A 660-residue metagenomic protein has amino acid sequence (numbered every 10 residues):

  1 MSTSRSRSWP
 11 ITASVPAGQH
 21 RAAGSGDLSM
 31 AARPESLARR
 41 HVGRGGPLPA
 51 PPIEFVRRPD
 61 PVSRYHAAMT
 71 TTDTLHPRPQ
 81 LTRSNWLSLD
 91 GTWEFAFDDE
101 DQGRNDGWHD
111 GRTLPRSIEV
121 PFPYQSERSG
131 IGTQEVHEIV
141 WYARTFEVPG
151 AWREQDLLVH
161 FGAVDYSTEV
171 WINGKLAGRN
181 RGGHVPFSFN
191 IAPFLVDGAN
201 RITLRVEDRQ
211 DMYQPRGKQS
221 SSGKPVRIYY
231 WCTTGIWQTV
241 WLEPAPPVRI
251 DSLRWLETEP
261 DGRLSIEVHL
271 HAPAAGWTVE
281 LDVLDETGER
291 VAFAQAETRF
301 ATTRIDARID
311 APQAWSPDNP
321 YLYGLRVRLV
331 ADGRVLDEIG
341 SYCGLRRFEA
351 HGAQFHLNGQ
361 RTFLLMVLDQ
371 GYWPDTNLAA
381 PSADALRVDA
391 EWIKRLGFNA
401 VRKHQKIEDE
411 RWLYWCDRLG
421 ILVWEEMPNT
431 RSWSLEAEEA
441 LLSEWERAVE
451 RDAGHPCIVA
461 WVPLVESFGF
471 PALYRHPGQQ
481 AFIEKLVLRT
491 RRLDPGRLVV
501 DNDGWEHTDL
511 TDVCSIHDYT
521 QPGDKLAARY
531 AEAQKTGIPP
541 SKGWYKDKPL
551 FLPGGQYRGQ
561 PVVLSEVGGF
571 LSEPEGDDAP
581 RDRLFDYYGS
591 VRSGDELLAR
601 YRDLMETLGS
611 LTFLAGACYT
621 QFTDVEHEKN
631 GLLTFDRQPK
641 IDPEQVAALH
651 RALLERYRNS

Functional and structural regions predicted by a protein language model:
S2-S14: Low-acidity, Ser/Thr- and Arg-rich intrinsically disordered low-complexity segments
P52-G130, R205, R209-Q214, Q219 (+3 more regions): Accessory carbohydrate-binding/adhesion or oligomerization-edge regions at the termini of glycan-active proteins
P59, L75-Q80, E94-E100, G132-R249 (+5 more regions): Accessory beta-strand-rich segments of carbohydrate-active enzymes
L81-R104, V164, C232-G235, L242 (+4 more regions): Substrate-binding clefts and catalytic carboxylate motifs of secreted carbohydrate-active enzymes
F122-V148, W152-F161, D165-I172, G178-R181 (+13 more regions): Active-site-adjacent substrate/metal-binding segments within catalytic domains of carbohydrate-active enzymes
I172, R263-E297, T303-I305, L325: Beta-strand-rich binding/interaction modules
P244-A274, L653-N659: Surface beta-strand/loop "capping" patches
V487-H507, Y619-Q621: Aromatic-lined carbohydrate-recognition surfaces of secreted/lumenal glycan-active proteins
